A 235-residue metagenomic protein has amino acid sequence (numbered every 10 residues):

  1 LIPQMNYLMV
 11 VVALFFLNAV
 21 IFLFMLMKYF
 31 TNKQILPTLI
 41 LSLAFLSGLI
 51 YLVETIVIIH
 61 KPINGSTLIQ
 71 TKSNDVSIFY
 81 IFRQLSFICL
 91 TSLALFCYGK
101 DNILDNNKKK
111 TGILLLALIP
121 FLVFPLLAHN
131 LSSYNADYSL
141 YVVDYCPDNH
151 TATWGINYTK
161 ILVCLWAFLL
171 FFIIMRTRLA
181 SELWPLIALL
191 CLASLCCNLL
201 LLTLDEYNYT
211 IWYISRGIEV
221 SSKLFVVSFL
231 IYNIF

Functional and structural regions predicted by a protein language model:
L1-F15, F79-R83, T111-A167: Extracellular-loop-to-transmembrane junctions of the mid-late helices
I2-K100, T210-K223: Individual alpha-helical transmembrane segments in multi-pass integral membrane proteins
L23-L26, V53-I63, S92-N102, H129 (+3 more regions): Transmembrane helix-loop junctions and nearby membrane-interface residues
L23-Q34, V57-N64, K109, L131-D137 (+1 more regions): Hydrophobic alpha-helical transmembrane segments
N32-S47, N107-A117, L179-L190: Membrane-interfacial loop-to-transmembrane alpha-helix junctions, especially the N-terminal start
L46-E54, P120-N130, L190-L202: Aromatic-anchored segments of alpha-helical transmembrane domains
I88-L122, S181: Intrinsically disordered, low-complexity regulatory regions flanking sensor or DNA-binding modules
S132-F235: Interfacial "cap-and-anchor" motif at the non-cytosolic start of specific transmembrane alpha-helices
